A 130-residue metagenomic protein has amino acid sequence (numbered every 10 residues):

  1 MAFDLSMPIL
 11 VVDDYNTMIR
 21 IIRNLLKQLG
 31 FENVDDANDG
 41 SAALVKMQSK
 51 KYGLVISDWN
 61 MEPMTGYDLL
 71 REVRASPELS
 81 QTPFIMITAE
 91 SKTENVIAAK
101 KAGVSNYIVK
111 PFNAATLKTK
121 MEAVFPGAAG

Functional and structural regions predicted by a protein language model:
N16-D35: Two-component/phosphorelay signaling modules centered on CheY-like receiver
R23, D68, S91-N106: Alpha4 helix (beta4-alpha4-beta5 surface) of REC/receiver domains from two-component response regulators
D36-V45, G66: Helix N-cap/capping motif at the beta->alpha junctions
V45, Y67-S80: Short amphipathic alpha-helix used as the core "switch/output" element in two-component signaling
K51-I56: Active-site beta3 strand of CheY-like receiver
M61: Receiver (REC) domain active-site loop signature in two-component systems and cognate sites in sensor histidine kinases
F112-M121: C-terminal output helix
